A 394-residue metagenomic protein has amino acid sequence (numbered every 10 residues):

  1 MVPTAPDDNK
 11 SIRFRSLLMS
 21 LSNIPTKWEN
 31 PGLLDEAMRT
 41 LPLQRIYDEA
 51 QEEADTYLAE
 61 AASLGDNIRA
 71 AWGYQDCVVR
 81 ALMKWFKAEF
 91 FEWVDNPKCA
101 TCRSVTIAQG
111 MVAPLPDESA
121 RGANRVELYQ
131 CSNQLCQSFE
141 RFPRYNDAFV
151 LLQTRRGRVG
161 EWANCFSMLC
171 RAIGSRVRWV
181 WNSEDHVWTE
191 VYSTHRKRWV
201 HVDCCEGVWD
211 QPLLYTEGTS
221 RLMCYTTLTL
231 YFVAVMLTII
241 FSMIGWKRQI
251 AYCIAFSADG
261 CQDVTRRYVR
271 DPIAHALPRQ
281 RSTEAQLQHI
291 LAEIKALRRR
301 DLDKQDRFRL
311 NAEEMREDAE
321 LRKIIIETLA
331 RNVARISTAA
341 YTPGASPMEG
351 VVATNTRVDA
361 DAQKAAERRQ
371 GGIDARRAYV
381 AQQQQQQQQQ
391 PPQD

Functional and structural regions predicted by a protein language model:
M1-T154, R158-E161, W181, R196-D394: Alpha-helical and coiled-coil interaction segments, frequently adjacent to or embedded within charge-biased
K87, F91, C170-S175: Hydrophobic/aromatic-lined pockets within catalytic cores
R171-D185: Short, well-structured beta-strand/strand-turn elements
H186-W188, W209: Flexible loop/turn segments at secondary-structure boundaries
T189-T194: Active-site beta-strand termini and strand-to-loop segments that position acidic
